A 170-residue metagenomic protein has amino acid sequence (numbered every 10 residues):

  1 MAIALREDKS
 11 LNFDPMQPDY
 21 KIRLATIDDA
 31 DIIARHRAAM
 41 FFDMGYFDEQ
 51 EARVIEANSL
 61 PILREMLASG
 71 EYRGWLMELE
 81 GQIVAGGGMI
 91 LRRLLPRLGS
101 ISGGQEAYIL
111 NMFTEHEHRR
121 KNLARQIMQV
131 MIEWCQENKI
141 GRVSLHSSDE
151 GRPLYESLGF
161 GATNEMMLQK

Functional and structural regions predicted by a protein language model:
K21-R35: A short beta-loop-alpha structural element at the N-terminal edge of CoA-dependent acyl/N-acetyltransferase catalytic
F41-I62, Y72: Conserved GNAT-fold acetyl-CoA-binding loop/helix
P61-L76, Y108: A short helix-loop-beta-strand connector motif used in the catalytic cores of GNAT acetyltransferases and, in some
L76, Q82-L91, Y108, F113: Conserved beta-strand in the GNAT
L94-R97, S144-H146, E150, E156 (+1 more regions): Conserved catalytic-core motifs of GNAT/GCN5-like acyltransferases
S100-H116, L168: Conserved acetyl-CoA binding element of GNAT-fold acetyltransferases
H118-V130: Conserved acetyl-CoA pyrophosphate-binding loop and the N-cap/start of the following alpha-helix in GNAT-like
C135-S147: Conserved GNAT acetyl-CoA-binding A-motif
